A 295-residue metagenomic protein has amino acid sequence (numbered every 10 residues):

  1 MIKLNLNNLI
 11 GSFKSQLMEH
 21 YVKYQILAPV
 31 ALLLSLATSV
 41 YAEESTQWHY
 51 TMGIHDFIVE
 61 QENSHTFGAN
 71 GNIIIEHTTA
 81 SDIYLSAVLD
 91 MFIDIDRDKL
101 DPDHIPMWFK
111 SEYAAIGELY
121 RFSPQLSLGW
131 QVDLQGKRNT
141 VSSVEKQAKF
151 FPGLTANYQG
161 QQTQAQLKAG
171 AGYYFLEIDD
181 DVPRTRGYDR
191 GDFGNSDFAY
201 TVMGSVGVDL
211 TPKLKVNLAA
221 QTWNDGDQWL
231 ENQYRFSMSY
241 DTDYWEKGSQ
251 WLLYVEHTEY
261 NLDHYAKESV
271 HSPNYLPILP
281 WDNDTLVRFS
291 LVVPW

Functional and structural regions predicted by a protein language model:
M1-H49, P294-W295: Cleavable N-terminal export/targeting peptides
A42-K99, L286, P294: Short glycine/proline- and aromatic-enriched beta-strand/turn motifs that initiate or cap beta-hairpins
W48, A80-A87, Y120-L128, Q161-A169 (+4 more regions): Repeated loop/turn-to-beta-strand initiation elements of outer-membrane beta-barrel proteins
H55-Q61, D90-D101, Y120-F122, D133-E145 (+4 more regions): Sequence/structural signature of outer-membrane beta-barrel proteins
N63-G71, I105-S111, V144-P152, G194-V202 (+2 more regions): Residues that define the transmembrane beta-barrel architecture of outer-membrane proteins
E112-Q159: Hydrophobic alpha-helical segments and helix pairs
Q162-G207: Hydrophobic, aromatic-enriched interface-forming segments
F236-T242, L279-W295: Outer-membrane beta-barrel "beta-signal"
